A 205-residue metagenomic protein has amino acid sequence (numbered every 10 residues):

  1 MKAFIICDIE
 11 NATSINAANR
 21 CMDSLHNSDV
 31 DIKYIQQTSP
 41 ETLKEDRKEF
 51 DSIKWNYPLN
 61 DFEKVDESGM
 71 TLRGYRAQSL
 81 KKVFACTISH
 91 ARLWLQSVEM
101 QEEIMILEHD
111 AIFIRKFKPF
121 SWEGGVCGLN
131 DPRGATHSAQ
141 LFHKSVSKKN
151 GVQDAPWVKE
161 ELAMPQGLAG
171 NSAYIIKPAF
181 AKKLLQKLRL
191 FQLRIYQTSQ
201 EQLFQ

Functional and structural regions predicted by a protein language model:
M1-L107, A111-Q205: An acidic/histidine-cluster motif and surrounding catalytic segment that typifies divalent-metal-assisted enzyme active
